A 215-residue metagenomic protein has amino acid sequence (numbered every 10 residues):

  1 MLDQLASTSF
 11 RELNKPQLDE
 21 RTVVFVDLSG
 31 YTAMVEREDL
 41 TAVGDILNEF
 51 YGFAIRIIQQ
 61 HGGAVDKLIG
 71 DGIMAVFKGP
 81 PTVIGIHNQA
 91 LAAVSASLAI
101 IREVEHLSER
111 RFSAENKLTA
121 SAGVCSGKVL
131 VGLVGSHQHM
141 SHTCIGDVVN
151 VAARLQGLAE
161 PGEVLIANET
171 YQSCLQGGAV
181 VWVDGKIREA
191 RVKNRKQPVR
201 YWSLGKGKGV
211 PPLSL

Functional and structural regions predicted by a protein language model:
M1-R21, V181-W182: Regulatory cytosolic signal-relay segments
Q4-L5, E160-L215: Intrinsically disordered, glycine/charged-rich C-terminal tails and inter-domain linkers that flank nucleotidyl cyclase
R11-A92: Catalytic NTP-binding/metal-coordinating core of nucleotidyl cyclase/transferase enzymes
L47-G62, P80-A122, D147-V149, A153: Alpha-helical scaffold within the catalytic cores of cyclic-nucleotide enzymes
V76-N88, A122-M140, P161: Catalytic strand-loop-helix junctions within cyclic-nucleotide turnover domains
I100-E103, L107, H137, L158-G162 (+1 more regions): Conserved, well-folded catalytic cores of nucleic-acid-processing and energy-transducing macromolecular machines
S113, V134-G146, V181-V183: Short, surface-exposed loop/helix-turn segments at secondary-structure junctions that function as lids/hinges flanking
C125-S126, V134, D147-Q172: Catalytic/regulatory signature loops of cyclic-dinucleotide turnover enzymes and related class III nucleotidyl cyclases
